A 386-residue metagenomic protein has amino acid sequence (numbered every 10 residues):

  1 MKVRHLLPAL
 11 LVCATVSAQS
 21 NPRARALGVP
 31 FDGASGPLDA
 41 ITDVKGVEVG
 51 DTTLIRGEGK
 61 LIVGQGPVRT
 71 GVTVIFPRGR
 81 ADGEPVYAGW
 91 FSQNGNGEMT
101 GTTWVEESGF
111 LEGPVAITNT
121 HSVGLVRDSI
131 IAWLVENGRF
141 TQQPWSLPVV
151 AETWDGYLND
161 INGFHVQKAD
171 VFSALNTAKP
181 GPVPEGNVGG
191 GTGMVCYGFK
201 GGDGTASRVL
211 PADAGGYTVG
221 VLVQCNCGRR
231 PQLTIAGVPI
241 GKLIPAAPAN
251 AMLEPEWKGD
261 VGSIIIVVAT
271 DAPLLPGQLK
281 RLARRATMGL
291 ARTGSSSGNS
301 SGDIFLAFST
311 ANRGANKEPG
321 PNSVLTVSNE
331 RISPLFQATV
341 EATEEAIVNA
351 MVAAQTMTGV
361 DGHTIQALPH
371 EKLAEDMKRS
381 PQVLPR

Functional and structural regions predicted by a protein language model:
M1-L7: Bacterial N-terminal signal peptides that target proteins for export
A9-A18: Hydrophobic h-region of N-terminal signal peptides that target proteins for export in Gram-negative bacteria
Q19-R386: Alpha/propeptide regions of enzymes that mature by internal proteolysis
